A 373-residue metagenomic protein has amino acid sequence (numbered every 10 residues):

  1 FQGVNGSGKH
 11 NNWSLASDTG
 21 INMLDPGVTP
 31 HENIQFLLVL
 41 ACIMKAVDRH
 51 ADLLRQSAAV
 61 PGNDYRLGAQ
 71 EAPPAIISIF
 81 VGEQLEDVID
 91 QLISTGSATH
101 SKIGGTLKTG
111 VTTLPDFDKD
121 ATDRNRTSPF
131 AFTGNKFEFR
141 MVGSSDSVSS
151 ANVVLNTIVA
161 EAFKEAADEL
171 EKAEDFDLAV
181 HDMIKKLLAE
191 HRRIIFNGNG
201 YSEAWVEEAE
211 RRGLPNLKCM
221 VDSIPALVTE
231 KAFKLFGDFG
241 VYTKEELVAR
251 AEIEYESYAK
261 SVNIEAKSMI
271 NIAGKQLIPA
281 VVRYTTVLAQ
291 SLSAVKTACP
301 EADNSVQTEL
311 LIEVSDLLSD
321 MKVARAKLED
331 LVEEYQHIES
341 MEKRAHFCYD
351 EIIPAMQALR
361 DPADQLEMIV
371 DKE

Functional and structural regions predicted by a protein language model:
F1-I253: Active-site capping/gating regions of soluble enzymes
A189-E373: C-terminal amphipathic alpha-helical interaction region
